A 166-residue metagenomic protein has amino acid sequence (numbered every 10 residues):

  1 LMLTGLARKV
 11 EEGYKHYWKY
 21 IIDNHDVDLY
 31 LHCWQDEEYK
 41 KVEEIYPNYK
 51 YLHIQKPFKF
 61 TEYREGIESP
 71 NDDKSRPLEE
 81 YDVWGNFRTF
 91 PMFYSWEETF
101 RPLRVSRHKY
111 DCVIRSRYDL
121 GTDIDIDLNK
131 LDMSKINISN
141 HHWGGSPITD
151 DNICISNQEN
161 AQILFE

Functional and structural regions predicted by a protein language model:
M2-E166: ER/Golgi luminal nucleotide-sugar-dependent glycosyltransferases, focusing on the catalytic module
